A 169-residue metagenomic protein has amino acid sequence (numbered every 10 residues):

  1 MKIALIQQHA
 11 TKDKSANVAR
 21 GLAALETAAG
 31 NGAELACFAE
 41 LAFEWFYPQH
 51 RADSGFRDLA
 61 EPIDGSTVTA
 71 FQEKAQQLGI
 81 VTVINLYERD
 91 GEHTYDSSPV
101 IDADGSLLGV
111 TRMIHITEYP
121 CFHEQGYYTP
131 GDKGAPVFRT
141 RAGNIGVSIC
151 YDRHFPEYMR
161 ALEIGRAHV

Functional and structural regions predicted by a protein language model:
M1-A4: Extreme N-terminal starter segment of soluble prokaryotic enzymes
I6, A60, V147-Y151: Glycine- and other small-residue-rich loops at beta-strand/loop junctions that grip anionic moieties
Q7-D13: Short polar catalytic/cofactor-binding loops
Q8, L41, R153: Flexible loop residues that form catalytic and substrate-binding hotspots at small-molecule/glycan-binding clefts
K14, A23-D104: Cys-nucleophile CN-hydrolase/nitrilase-fold catalytic domain and related Cys-dependent amidase chemistry that acts on
A16-T27, R153-A161: Short, acidic/polar
E73, R89-G165: Active-site catalytic loop in hydrolytic enzyme cores
A167-V169: Conserved small/polar residues in nucleotide/adenosyl-binding loops
